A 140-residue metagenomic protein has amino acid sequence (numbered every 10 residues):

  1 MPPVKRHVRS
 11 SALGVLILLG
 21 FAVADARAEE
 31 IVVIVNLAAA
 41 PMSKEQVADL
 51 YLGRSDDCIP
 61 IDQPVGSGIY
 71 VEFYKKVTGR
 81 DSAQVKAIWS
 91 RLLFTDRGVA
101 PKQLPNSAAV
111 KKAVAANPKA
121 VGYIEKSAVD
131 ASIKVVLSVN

Functional and structural regions predicted by a protein language model:
M1-P2, A100: Intrinsic-disorder/low-complexity coil detector
P2-L13: Bacterial N-terminal signal peptides that target proteins for export
S11-A22: Bacterial N-terminal signal peptides
A22-A28: Sec/Tat signal peptide C-region and signal peptidase I cleavage site
A28-N140: Flexible loop/hinge segments at secondary-structure junctions
